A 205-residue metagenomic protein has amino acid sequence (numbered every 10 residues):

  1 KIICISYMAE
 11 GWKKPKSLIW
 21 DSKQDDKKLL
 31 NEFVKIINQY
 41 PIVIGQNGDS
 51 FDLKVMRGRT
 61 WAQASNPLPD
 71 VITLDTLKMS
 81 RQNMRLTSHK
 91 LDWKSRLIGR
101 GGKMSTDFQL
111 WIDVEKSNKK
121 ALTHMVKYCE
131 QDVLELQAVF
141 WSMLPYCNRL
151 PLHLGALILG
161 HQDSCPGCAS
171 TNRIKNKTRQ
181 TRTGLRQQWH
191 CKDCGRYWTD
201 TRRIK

Functional and structural regions predicted by a protein language model:
K1-G11: Acidic, metal-ligating active-site segments
G11-W93: Conserved DEDDh/DEDDy metal-dependent 3′-5′ exonuclease domain
I44, L91-L159: Acidic, Mg2+-coordinating catalytic module of metal-dependent nucleases/exonucleases that use a two-metal-ion mechanism
N66-V71, R100-Q109, K175: Short, surface-exposed acidic
I158-Q162, L185-R186: Flanking scaffold residues of small Cys/His-coordinated metal-binding clusters
D163-C168, C191-C194: Short cysteine-rich clusters marking metal-coordination/redox-active sites
A169-W189: Short recognition patches in nucleic-acid-associated and regulatory proteins
K192-K205: Short metal-binding segments enriched for Cys and/or His
